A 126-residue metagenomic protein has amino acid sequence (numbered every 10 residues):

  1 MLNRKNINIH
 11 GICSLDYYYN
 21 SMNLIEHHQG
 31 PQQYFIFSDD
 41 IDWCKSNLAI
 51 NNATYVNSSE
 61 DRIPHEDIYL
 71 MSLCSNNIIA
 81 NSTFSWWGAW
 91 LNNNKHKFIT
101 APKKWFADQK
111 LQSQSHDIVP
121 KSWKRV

Functional and structural regions predicted by a protein language model:
M1-P64: Core catalytic architecture of nucleotide-activated donor-dependent transferases building glycoconjugates
Q29, I50-N51, N94, I118-P120: Short, well-ordered coil/turn elements that cap or connect secondary structure elements
C44-N51, L91-N92, K110-S113: Short loop/helix-cap segments at secondary-structure boundaries that form the rim of catalytic
Y55, I99, W123-R125: Conserved beta-strand scaffold positions in the cores of enzyme catalytic domains, especially in NTP/NDP-utilizing
N57-S59, K103, S122: Residues at the C-termini of beta-strands that transition into short coil/loop
P64-L111: A donor-sugar binding/catalytic signature common to diverse glycosyltransferases and related nucleotide-sugar
A107-V126: Leloir-type glycosyltransferase catalytic cores
